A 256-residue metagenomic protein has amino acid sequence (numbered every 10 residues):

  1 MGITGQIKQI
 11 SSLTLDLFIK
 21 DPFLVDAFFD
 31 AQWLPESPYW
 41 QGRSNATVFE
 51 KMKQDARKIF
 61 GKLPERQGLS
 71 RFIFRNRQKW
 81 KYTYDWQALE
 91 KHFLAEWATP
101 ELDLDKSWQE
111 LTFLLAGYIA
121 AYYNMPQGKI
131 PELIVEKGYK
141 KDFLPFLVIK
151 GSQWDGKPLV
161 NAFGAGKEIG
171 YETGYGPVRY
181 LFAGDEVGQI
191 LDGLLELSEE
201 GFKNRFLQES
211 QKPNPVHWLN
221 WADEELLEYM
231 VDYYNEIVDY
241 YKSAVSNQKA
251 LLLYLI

Functional and structural regions predicted by a protein language model:
M1-D232, E236, S243: Acidic (Asp/Glu-rich) sequence patches and key acidic residues that form negatively charged surfaces used
Q248-L252: Beta-sheet entry/capping signal
